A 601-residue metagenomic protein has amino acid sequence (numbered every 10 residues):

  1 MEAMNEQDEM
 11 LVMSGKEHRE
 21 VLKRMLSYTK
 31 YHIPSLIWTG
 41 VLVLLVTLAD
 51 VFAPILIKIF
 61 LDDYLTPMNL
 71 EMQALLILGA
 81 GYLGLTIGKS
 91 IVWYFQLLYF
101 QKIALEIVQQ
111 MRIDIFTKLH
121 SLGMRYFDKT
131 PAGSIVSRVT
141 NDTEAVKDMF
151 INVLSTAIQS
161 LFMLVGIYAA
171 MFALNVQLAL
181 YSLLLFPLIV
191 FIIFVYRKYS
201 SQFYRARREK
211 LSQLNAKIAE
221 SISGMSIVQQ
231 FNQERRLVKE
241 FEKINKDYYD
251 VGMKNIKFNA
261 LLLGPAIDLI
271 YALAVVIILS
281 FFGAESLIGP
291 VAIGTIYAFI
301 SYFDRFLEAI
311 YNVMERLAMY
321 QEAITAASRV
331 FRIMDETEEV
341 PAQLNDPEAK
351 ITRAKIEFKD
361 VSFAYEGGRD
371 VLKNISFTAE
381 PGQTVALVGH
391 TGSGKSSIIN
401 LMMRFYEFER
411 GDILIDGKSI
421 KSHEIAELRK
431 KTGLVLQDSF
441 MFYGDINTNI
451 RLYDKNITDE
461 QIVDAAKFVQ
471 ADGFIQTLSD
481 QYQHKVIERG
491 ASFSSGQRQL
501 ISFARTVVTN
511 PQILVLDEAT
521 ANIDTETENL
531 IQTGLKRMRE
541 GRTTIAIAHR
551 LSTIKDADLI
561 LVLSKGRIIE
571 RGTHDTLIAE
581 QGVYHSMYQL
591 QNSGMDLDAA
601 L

Functional and structural regions predicted by a protein language model:
M1-D50, L65-L78, F95-F100, A104 (+10 more regions): Membrane-integrated ABC transporters
M10-H18, V41-L42, A49-D62, L85-A132 (+10 more regions): Juxtamembrane helix-loop junctions of ABC transporter transmembrane domains
L36-V92, F172-Q177, G289-I293: Transmembrane helix-loop-helix hairpins at lipid-water interfaces of multipass membrane proteins, especially the type-1
V41, A53, I59, V92 (+3 more regions): Hydrophobic alpha-helical transmembrane segments of ABC transporter permease domains
E71, A170-L184, F258-S328, M334: Helix-loop-helix
M124-R125, N141-F150, L154, I158 (+7 more regions): An intracellular "coupling" helix at the cytosolic face of ABC transporter transmembrane type-1 domains
V276, A342-Q343, A349-L601: ABC-type nucleotide-binding domain
